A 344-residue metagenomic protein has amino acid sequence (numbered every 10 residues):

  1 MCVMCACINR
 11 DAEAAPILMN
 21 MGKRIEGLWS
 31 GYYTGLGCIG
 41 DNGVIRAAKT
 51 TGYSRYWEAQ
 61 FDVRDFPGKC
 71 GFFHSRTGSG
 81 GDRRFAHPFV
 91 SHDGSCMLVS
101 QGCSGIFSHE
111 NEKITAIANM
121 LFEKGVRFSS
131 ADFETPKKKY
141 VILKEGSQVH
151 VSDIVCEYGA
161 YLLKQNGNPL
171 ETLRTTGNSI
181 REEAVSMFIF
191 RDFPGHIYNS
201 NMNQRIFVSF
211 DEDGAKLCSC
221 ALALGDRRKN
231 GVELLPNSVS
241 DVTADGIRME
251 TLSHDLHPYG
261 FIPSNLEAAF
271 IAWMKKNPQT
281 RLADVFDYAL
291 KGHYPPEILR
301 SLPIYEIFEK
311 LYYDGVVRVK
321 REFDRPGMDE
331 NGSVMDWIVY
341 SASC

Functional and structural regions predicted by a protein language model:
M1-C344: Conserved short alpha-helical segments that host acidic/polar catalytic motifs at enzyme active sites
